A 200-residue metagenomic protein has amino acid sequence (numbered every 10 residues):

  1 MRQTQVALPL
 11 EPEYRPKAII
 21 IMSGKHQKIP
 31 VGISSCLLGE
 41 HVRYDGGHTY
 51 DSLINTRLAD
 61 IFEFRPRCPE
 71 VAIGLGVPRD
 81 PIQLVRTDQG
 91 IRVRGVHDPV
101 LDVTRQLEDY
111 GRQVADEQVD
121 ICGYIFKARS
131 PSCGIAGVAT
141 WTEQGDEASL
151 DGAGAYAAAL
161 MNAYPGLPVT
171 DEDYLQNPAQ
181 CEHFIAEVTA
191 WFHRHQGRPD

Functional and structural regions predicted by a protein language model:
M1-I21: N-terminal amphipathic/basic-hydrophobic helices that include classical n-h-c signal peptides and signal-anchor
P30-L37: Short, hydrophobic/glycine-enriched beta-strand segments
G32, P66-C68, C122-K127, P168-D173: A structural signal for short, well-ordered beta-strand segments and their strand-loop junctions that often border
L38-G46: Short N-terminal binding/cap micro-motifs at the start of the first secondary-structure element
G47-R65: Short catalytic helix/loop segments, enriched in acidic residues and glycine and frequently bearing histidine
A72-T87: N-terminal beta-loop-helix "entrance" segment that forms/cooperates in small-molecule cofactor or anionic ligand
I91-Y110, D146-D200: Divalent-metal-activated hydrolytic enzyme cores
Y110-T142: N-terminal glycine-rich phosphate/adenylate-binding segment common to multiple enzyme folds
